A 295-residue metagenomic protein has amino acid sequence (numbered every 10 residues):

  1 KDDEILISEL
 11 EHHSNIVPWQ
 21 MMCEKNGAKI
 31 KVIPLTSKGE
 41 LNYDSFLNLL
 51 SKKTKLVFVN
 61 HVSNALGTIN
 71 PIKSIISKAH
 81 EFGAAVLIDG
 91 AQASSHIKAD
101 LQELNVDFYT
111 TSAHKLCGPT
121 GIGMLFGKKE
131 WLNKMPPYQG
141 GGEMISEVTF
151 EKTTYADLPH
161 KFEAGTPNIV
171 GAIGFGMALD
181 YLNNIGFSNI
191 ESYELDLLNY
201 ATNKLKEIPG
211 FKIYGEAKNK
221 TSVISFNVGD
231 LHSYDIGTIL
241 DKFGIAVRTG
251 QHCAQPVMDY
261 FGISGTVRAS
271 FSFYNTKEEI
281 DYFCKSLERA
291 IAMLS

Functional and structural regions predicted by a protein language model:
K1-S295: Pyridoxal 5′-phosphate
